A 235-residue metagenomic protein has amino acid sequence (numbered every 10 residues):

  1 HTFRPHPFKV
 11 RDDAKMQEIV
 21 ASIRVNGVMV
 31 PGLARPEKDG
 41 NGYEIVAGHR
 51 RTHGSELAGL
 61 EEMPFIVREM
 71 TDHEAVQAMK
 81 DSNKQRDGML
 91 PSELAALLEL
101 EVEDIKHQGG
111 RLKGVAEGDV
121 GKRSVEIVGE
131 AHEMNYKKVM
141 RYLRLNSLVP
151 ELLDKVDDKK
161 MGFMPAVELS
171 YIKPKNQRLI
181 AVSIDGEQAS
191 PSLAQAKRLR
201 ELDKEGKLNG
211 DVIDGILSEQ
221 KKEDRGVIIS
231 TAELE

Functional and structural regions predicted by a protein language model:
H1-R68, A75-R86: Short, charged/polar connector segments at secondary-structure boundaries
F8-V10, H53-N146, Y171: Amphipathic, charge-rich alpha-helical segments that serve as recognition/docking helices
Q17-A21, V25, H53-E56, A96-E103 (+5 more regions): Solvent-exposed alpha-helical segments within well-ordered globular domains of core cellular machineries
E18, L97, R123-I127, M164 (+1 more regions): Amphipathic alpha-helical interaction segments
V28-V30, Q85, Q108, Q177 (+1 more regions): Glutamine-centric residue-chemistry signal
Y136-E235: Amphipathic alpha-helical extensions and coiled-coil-like segments
